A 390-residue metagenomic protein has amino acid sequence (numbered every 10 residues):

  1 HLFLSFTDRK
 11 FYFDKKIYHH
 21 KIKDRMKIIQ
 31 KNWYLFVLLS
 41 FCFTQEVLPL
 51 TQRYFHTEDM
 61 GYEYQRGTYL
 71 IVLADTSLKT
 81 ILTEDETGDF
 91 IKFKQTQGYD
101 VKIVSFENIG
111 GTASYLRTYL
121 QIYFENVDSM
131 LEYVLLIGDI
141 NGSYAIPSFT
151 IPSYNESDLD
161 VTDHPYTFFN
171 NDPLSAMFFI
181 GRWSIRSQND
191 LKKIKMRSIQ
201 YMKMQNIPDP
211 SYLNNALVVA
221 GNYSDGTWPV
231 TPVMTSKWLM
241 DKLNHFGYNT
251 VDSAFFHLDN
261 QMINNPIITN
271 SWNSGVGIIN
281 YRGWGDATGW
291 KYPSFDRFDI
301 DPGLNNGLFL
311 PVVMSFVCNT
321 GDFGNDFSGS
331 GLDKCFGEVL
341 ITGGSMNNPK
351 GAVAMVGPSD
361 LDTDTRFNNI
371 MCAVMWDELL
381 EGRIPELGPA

Functional and structural regions predicted by a protein language model:
L2-L4, F13, H19-H20: Short hydrophobic targeting helices and cationic amphipathic motifs that mediate membrane/organellar targeting
S5, K23-D24, L38: Alpha-helical and His/Cys-centered functional microenvironments
Y18, K23, I29-Q30, G181: Residues marking helix boundaries in flexible regions
I29-C42: Sec-dependent N-terminal signal peptides
Q45-A390: Cysteine-dependent hydrolase recognition
